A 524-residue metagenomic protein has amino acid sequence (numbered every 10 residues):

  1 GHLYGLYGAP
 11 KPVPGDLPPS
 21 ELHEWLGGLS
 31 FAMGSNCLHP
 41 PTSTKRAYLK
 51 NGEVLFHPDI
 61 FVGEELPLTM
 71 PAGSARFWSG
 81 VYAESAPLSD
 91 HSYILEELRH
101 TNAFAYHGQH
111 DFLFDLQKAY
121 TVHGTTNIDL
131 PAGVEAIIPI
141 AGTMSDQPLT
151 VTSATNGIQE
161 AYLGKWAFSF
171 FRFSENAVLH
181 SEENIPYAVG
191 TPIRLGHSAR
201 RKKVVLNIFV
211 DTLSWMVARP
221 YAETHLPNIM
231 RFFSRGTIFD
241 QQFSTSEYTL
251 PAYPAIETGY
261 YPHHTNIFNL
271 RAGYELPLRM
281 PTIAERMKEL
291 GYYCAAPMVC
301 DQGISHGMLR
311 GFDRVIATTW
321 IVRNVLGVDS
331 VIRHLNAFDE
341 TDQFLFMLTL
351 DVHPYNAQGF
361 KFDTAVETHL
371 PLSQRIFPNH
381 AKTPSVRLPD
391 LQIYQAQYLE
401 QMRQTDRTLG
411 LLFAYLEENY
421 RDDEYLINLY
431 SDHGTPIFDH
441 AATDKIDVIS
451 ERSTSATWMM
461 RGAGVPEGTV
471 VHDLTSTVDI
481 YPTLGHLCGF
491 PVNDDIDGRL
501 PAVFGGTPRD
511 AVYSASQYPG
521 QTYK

Functional and structural regions predicted by a protein language model:
G1-K524: Catalytic domains that recognize anionic headgroups
